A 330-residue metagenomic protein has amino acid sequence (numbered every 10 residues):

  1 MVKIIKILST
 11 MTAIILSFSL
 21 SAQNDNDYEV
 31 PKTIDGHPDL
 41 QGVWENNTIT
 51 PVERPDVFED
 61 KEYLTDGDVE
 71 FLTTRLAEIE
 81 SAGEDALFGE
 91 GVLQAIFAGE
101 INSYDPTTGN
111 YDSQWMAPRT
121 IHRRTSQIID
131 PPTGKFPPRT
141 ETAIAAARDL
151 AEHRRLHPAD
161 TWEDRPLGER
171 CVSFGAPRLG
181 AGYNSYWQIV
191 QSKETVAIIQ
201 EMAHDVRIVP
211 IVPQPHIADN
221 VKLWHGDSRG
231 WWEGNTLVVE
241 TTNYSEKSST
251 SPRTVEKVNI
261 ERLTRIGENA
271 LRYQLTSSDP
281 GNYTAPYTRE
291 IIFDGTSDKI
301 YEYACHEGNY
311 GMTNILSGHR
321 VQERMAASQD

Functional and structural regions predicted by a protein language model:
M1-S9: Bacterial N-terminal signal peptides that target proteins for export
T12-I15: Repetitive helical segments and hydrophobic/amphipathic motifs
S17-S19: N-terminal signal peptide c-region/cleavage motif recognized by signal peptidases
A22-D330: PEST-like low-complexity, intrinsically disordered acidic/proline/serine-rich tracts that flank trafficking/processing
